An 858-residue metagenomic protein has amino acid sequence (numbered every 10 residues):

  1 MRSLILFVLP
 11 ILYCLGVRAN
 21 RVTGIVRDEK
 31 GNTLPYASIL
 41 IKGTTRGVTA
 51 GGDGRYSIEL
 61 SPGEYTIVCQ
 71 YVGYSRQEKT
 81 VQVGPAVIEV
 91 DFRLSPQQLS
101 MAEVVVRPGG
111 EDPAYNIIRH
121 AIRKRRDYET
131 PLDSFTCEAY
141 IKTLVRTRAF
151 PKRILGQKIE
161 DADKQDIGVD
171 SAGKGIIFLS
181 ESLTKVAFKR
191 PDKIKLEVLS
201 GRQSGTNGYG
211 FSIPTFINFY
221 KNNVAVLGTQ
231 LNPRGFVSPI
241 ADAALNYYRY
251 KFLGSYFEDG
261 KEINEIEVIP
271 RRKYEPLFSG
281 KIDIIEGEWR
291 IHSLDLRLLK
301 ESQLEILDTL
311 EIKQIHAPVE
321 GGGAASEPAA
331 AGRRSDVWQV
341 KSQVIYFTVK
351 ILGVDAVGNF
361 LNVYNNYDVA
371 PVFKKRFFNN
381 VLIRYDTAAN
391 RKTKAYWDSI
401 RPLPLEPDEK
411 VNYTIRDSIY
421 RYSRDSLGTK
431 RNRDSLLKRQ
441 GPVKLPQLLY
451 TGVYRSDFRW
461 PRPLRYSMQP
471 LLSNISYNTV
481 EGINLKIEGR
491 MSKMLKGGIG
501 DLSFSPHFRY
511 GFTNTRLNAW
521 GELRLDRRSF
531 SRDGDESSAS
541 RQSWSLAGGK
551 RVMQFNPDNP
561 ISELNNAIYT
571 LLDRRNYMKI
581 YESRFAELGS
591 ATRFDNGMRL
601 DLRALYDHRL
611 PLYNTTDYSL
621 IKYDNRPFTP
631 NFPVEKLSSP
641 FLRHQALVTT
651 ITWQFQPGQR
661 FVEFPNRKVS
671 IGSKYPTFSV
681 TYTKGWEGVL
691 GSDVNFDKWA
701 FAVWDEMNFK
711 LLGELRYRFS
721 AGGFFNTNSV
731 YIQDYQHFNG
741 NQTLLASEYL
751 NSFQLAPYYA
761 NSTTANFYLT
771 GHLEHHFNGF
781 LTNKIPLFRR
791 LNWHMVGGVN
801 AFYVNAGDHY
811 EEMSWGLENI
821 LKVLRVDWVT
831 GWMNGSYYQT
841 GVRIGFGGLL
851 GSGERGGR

Functional and structural regions predicted by a protein language model:
N20-L34: Structural motif
I41-G43, V68-T80: A short, solvent-exposed loop/turn motif at the edges and junctions of modular extracellular/periplasmic domains
T44-R55: Short, acidic Ser/Thr/Gly-rich low-complexity loop/linker segments typical of extracellular and cell-surface proteins
Q98, V105-E265, I269-L277, L352-G353 (+6 more regions): Structured extracytoplasmic
V106, D295-K300, Y466-Y477, E488 (+9 more regions): Transmembrane beta-strand segments that form the barrel wall of outer-membrane beta-barrel proteins
E481-L485, T513-A519, E582-A586, R643-T649 (+6 more regions): Residues that define the transmembrane beta-barrel architecture of outer-membrane proteins
S543-L564, I568-Y581, S639, N666 (+2 more regions): C-terminal outer-membrane beta-barrel translocator/porin domains of Gram-negative envelope proteins and their
T649-F655, G771, Q839-R858: Outer-membrane beta-barrel "beta-signal"
